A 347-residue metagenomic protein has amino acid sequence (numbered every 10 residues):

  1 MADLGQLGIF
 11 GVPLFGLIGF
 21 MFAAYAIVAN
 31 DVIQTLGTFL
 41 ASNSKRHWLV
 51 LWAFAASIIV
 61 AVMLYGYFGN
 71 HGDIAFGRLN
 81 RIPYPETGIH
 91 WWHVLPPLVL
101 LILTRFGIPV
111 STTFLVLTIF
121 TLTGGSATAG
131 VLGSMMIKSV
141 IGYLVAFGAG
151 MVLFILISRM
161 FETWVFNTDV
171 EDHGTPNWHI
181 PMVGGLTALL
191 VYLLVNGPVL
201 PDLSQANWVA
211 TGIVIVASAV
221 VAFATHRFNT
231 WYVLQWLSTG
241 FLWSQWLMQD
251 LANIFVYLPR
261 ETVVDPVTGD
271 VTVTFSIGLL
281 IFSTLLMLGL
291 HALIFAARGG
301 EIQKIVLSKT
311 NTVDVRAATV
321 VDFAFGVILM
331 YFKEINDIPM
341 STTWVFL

Functional and structural regions predicted by a protein language model:
M1-N70: N-terminal signal-anchor module of multipass membrane proteins
F10, L14-A24, R78-W92, Y143-A146 (+3 more regions): Structural signature of hydrophobic alpha-helical transmembrane segments
V28-A29, L101-F114, A222-Y232, I335-I338: Membrane-helix interface "capping/anchor" motifs
V32, A61-G77, R105, P109 (+1 more regions): Transmembrane alpha-helix boundary signature
T38-K45, L117-V131, L347: Interfacial segments of multi-pass membrane proteins
N43-A55, S134-K138, R316-V320: Membrane-interface alpha-helices at helix entry/exit sites of multi-pass transporters
T104, I108, L307-T319, F323-T342: Hydrophobic alpha-helical bundle architecture
V199-V320: Transmembrane helical segments that form the transport core of multi-pass membrane transport proteins
